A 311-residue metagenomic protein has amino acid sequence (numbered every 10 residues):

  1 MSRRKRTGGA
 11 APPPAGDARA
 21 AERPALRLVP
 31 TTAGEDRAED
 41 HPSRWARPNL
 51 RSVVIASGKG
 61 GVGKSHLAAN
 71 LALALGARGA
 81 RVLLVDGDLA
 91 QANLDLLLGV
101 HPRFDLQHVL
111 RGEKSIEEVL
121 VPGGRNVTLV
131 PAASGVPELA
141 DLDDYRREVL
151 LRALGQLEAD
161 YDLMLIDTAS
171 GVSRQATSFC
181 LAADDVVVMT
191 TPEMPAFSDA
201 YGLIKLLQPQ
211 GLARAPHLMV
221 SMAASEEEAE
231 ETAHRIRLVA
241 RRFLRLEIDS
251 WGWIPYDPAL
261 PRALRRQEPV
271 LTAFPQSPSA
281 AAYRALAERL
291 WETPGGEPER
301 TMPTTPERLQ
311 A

Functional and structural regions predicted by a protein language model:
M1-V62, A80: Extreme N-terminal, non-catalytic leader segments that precede Walker-type/kinase nucleotide-binding cores
S57, L84-A159, H234, P258-P269: P-loop/Walker-type NTP enzyme "switch/lid" segment
G58, T191-P192, P216-E230, W253-L260: G-domain G4 guanine-recognition motif of GTPases
L67: Hydrophobic positions on the alpha1 helix immediately C-terminal to the Walker A/P-loop
A74-L83: Post-Walker A helix-loop "phosphate-sensing" segment adjacent to the P-loop in P-loop NTPases
Q156-A159, S173-M194: Inter-motif core of Ras-like GTPase G domains
R242-L271, Y283: Beta-strand-loop-alpha "switch" segments that mediate conformational coupling across diverse proteins
R265-A311: NTP-binding/hydrolysis catalytic cores, primarily Walker-type P-loop NTPases
